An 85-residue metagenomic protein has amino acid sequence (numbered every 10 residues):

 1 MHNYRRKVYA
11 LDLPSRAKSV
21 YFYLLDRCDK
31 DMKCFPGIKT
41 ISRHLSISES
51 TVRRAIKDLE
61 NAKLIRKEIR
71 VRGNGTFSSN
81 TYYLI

Functional and structural regions predicted by a protein language model:
M1-R53, K57-L64, R72-F77: Short recognition helix of helix-turn-helix/winged-helix DNA-binding domains
K67: Short beta-strand "wing" residues that participate in macromolecule-binding interfaces
G75-I85: Intrinsically disordered, low-complexity basic tails/linkers immediately adjacent to helix-turn-helix/homeobox/MYB/SANT
